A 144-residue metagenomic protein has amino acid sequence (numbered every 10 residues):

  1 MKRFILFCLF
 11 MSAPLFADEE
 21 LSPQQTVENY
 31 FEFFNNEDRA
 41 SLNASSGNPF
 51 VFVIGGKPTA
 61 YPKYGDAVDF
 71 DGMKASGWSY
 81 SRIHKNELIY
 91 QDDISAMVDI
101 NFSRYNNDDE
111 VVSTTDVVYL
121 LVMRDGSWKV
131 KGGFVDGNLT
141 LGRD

Functional and structural regions predicted by a protein language model:
M1-F7: Sec-dependent signal peptide recognition, specifically the positively charged N-region followed immediately by
C8, S12-A40, A44: Short, low-complexity N-terminal intrinsically disordered segments enriched in polar/charged residues
Y30, S41-L42, F50, V98 (+1 more regions): Hydrophobic pocket/interface hotspot
N35, R104-N106, L121: Beta-strand elements of well-folded, non-transmembrane domains
S46, G56, I100-R104, V117-Y119 (+1 more regions): A mature extracytoplasmic/lumenal domain signature
S46-Y61, S76: A short gly/proline-enriched turn/hairpin at secondary-structure junctions
A67-E110: Surface-exposed, charged secondary-structure patches
T114-D144: Short beta-strand edge/turn micro-motifs at domain boundaries
